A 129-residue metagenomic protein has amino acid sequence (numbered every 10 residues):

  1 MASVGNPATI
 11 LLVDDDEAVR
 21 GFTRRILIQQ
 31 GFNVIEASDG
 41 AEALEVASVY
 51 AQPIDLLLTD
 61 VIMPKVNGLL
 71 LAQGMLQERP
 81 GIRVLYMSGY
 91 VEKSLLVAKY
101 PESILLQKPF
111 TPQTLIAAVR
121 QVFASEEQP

Functional and structural regions predicted by a protein language model:
M1-L11, R24, S48, P53 (+3 more regions): Non-catalytic signal-transmission and effector/linker regions of two-component phosphorelay proteins
G21-Q29: Charged docking surfaces used in two-component/phosphorelay signaling
E36-L56: Acidic, metal-coordinating helix/loop segments flanking the phosphotransfer/catalytic sites of two-component signaling
S38-E42, V66-L71: Acidic catalytic/metal-coordinating carboxylates
D60: Active-site residues of response regulator receiver
M63: Receiver (REC) domain active-site loop signature in two-component systems and cognate sites in sensor histidine kinases
K108: A Lys-centered signature of the CheY-like receiver
